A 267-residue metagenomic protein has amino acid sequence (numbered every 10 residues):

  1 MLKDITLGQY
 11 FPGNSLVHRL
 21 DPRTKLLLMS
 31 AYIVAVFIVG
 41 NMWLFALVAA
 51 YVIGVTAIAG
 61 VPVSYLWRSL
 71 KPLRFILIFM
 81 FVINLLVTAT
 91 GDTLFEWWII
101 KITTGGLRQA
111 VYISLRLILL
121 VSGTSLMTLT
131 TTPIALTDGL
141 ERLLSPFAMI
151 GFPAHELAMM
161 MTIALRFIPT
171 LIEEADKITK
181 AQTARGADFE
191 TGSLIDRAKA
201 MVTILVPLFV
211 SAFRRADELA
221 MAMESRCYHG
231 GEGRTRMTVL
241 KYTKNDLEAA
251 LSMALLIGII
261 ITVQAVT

Functional and structural regions predicted by a protein language model:
M1-M42, V48-A57, R142-S145, M149-F152 (+2 more regions): Transmembrane alpha-helix interface motif
N14, F37, G60-Y65, W97 (+4 more regions): Membrane-helix interfacial "entry" motifs
K25, S64-R74, A249: Alpha-helical transmembrane segments and their helix-start/interface "positive-inside/aromatic belt" motifs in integral
N41, F45, G60-S64, T88-E96 (+2 more regions): Transmembrane helix-loop junctions in multipass membrane proteins, especially transporters and channels
Y51-V61, I76-F79: Alpha-helical transmembrane segments and their membrane-interface exit regions
S69-L73, L77, S114, I118-V121 (+4 more regions): Loop-to-transmembrane-helix entry motif
L73-A187: Juxtamembrane/interface alpha-helical elements of multi-pass membrane proteins
